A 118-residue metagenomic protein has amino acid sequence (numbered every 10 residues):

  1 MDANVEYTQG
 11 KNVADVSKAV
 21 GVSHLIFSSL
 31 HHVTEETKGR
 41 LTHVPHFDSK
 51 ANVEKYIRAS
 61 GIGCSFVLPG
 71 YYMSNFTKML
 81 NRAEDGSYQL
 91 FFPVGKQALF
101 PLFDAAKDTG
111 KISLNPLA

Functional and structural regions predicted by a protein language model:
M1-Y7, V16-H24, H31-A118: Oxidoreductase cofactor-interface core, primarily capturing Rossmann-like NAD(P)-dependent enzymes
